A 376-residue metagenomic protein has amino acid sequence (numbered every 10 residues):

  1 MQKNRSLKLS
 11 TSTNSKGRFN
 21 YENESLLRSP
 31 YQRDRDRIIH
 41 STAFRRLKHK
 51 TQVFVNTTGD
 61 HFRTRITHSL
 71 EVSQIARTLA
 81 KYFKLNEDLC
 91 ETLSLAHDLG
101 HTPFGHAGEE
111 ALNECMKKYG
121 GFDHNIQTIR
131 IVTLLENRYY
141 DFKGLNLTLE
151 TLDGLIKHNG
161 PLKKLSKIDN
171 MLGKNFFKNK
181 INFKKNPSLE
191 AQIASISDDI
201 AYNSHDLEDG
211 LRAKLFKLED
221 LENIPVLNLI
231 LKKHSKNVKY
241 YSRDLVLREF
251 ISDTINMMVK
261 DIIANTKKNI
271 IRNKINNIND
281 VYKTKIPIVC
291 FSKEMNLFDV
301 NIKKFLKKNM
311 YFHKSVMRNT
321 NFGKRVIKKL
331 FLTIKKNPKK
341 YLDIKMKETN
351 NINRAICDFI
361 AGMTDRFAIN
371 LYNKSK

Functional and structural regions predicted by a protein language model:
M1-S69, S73-L79, E87, F122-I126 (+1 more regions): Histidine-centered, transition-metal-coordinating active-site segments
L79-A80, L112: Broad structural signal for hydrophobic residues in well-ordered alpha-helices, predominantly aliphatic
E87-E109, T128, D198, I360: His-Asp-centered metal-binding catalytic motifs of divalent-metal-dependent phosphohydrolases/nucleases
T92, P103-G120, L211-E219: Post-HEXXH active-site segment of zinc metalloproteases
L95-A96, N113, E348: Conserved short loop/turn motifs at secondary-structure junctions
L99, Y119, M363: Residue-level signal for short amphipathic helical patches enriched in basic/charged and nearby hydrophobic residues
